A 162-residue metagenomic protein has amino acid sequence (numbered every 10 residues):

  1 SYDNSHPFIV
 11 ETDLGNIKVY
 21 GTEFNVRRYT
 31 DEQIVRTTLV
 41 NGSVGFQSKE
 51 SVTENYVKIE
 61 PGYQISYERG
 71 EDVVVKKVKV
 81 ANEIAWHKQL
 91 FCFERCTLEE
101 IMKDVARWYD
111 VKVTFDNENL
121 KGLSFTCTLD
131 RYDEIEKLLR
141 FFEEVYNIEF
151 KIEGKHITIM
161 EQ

Functional and structural regions predicted by a protein language model:
S1-Q162: A residue-level detector for the "anchor" residue at the start of short, highly conserved motifs
